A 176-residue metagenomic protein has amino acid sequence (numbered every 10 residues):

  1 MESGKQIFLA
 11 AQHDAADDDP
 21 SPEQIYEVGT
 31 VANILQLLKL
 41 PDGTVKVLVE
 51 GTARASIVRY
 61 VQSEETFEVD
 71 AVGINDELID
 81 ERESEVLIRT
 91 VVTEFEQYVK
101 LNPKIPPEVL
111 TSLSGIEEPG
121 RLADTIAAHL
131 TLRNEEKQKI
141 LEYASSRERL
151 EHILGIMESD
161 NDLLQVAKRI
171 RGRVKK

Functional and structural regions predicted by a protein language model:
M1-K176: N-terminal low-complexity, acidic/polar interaction/targeting segments
